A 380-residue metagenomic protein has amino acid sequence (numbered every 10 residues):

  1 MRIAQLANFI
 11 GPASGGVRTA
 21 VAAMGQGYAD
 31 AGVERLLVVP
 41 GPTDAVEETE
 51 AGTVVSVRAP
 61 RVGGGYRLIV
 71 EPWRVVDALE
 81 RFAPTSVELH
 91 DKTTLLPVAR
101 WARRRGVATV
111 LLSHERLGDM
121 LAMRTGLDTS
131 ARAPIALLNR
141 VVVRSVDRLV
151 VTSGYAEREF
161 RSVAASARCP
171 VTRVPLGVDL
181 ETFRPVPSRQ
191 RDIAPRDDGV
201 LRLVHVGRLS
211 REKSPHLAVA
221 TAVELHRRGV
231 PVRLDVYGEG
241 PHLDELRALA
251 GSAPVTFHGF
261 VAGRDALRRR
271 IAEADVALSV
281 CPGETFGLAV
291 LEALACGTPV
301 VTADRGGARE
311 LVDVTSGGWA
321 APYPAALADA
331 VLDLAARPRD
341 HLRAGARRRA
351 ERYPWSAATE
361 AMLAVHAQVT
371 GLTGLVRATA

Functional and structural regions predicted by a protein language model:
A108-V110, D119-V141, L180: Nucleotide-sugar donor phosphate/pyrophosphate-binding loop at the beta->alpha transition of glycosyltransferases
A136, R140, R144-R173, V178-T182: A short, active-site helix/loop in glycosyltransferases that binds the activated sugar's phosphate group
R189-V223: Conserved donor-binding/catalytic core segment of Leloir-type glycosyltransferases
D244-V261: Nucleotide-activated donor-binding/catalytic signature segment of Leloir-type glycosyltransferases, i.e., the conserved
F260, R268-A274: Short alpha-helical donor nucleotide-sugar binding micro-motif in glycosyltransferases
P282: Aromatic "clamp/platform" in nucleotide-sugar-dependent glycosyltransferases that forms part of the donor/acceptor
P299-T302: Short hydrophobic beta-strand element within catalytic cores of glycosyltransferases and related nucleotide-activated
D313-A325, L332-P338: Conserved acidic donor-binding segment of nucleotide-sugar-dependent glycosyltransferases
